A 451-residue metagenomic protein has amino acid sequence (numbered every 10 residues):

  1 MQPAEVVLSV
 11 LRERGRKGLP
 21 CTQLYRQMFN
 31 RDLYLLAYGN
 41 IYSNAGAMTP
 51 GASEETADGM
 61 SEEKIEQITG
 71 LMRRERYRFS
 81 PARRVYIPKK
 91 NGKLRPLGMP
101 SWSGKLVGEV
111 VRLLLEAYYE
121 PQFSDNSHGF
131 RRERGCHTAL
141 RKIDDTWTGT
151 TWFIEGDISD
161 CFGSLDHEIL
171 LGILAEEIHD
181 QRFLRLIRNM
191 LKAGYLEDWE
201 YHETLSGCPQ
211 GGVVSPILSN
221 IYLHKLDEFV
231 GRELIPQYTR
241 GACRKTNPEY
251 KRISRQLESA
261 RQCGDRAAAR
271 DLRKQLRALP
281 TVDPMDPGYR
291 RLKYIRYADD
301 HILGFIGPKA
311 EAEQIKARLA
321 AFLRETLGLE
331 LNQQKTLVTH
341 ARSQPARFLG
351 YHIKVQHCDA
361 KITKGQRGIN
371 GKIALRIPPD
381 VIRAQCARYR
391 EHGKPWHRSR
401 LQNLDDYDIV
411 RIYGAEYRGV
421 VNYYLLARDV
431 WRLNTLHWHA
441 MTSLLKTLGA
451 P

Functional and structural regions predicted by a protein language model:
M1-P451: Non-catalytic terminal/accessory segments
